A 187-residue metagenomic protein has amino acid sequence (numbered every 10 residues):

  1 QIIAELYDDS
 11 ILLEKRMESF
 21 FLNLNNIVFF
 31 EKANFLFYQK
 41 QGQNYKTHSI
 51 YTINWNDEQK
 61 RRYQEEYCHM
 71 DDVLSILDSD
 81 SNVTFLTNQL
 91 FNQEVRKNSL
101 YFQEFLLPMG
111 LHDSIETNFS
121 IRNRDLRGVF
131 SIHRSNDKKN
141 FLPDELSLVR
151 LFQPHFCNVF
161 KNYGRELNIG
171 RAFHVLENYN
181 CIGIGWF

Functional and structural regions predicted by a protein language model:
A4-I11, K15, S19-D125, S131-D144 (+3 more regions): Regulatory input/activation interfaces that engage signals or partners
N162-F187: Signal-transducing coiled-coil/dimerization helices and immediately adjacent hinge/linker segments that couple sensory
